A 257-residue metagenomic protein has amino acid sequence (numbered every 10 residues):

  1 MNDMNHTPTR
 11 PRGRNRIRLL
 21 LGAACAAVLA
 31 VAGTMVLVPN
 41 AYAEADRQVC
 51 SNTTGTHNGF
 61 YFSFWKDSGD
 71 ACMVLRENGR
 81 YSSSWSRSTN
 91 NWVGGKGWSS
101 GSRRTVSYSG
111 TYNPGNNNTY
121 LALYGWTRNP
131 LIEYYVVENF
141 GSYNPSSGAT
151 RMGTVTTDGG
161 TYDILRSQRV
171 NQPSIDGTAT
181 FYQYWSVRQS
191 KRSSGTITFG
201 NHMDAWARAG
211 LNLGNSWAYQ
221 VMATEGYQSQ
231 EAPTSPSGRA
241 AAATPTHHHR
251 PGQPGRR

Functional and structural regions predicted by a protein language model:
N2-A43: Secretory targeting and sorting signals
V31-A32, P39, E44-F60, F64 (+6 more regions): Ser/Thr/Asn(+Pro)-rich, low-complexity disordered segments
E44-V93: N-terminal segment immediately downstream of the Sec signal-peptide cleavage site in secreted/extracellular proteins
N91-G97, Q168-I175, A179-L213: Beta-sandwich interaction modules
N91-T156: Extracellular-facing segments of soluble proteins and assemblies that are Gly/Ser/Thr-biased and enriched in aromatics
T111-N117, W126-N129, R188, V221-E231: Short, flexible beta-strand-to-coil junctions
N129-S193: An exposed acidic His-Trp-rich patch
S193-R257: Long, compositionally biased interface segments
